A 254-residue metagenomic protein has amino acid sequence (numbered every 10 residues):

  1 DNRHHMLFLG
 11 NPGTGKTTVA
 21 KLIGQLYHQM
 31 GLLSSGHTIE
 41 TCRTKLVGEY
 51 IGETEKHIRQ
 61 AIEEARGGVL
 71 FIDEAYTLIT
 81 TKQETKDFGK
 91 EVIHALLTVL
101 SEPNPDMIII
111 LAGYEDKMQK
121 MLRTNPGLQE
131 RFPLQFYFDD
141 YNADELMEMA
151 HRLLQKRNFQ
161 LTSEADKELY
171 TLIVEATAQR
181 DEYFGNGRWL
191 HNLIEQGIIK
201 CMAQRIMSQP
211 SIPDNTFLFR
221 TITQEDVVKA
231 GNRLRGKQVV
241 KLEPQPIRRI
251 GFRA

Functional and structural regions predicted by a protein language model:
N2-G36, Q60-E64, F132: Walker A/P-loop
M30-S34, Q60-F71, F88-K90, T98-M107 (+2 more regions): Conserved catalytic network of the ASCE P-loop NTPase/AAA+ motor domain
M30-S35, K120-R123, Q129-E130, Q135-Y183 (+1 more regions): Conserved C-terminal "switch" segment of AAA+ ATPases
G36-A65: Short glycine-rich substrate-engagement loop in P-loop NTPases that contacts/grips substrate
C42, A65-K86: Conserved P-loop NTPase "ATPase switch" module shared by AAA+ and STAND
Y76-Q83, E91-D139, D144, K156-R157: Canonical AAA+ ATPase core
G185-M207: C-terminal helical "lid" of AAA+/P-loop NTPase domains
K200-A254: C-terminal engagement/docking regions of AAA+ P-loop ATPases
